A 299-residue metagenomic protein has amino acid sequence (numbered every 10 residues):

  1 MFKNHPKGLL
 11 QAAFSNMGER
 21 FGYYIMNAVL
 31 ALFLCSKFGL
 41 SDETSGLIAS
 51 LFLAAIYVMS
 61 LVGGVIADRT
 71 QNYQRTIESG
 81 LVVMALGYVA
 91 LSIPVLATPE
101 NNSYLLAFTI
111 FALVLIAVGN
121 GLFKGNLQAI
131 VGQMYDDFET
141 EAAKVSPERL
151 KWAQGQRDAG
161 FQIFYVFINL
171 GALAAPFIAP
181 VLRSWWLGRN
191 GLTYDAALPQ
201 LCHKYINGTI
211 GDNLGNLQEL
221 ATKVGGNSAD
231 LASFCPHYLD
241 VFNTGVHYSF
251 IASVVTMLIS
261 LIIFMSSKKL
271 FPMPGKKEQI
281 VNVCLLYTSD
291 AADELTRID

Functional and structural regions predicted by a protein language model:
A28-T44: Short amphipathic helix-loop junctions that connect adjacent transmembrane helices in Major Facilitator Superfamily/SLC
S50-V65: Central cavity-lining transmembrane alpha-helices of secondary-active solute carriers, predominantly the Major
R69-L81: Cytoplasmic membrane-interface "Motif A"-like loop-to-helix N-cap segments of 12-TM Major Facilitator Superfamily
V82-N101: C-terminal ends and interior cores of transmembrane alpha-helices in multi-pass membrane transporters/permeases
L105-F123: Hydrophobic core of transmembrane alpha-helices in multi-pass small-molecule transporters, especially MFS/SLC-type
A159-P176: Glycine-rich segments within core transmembrane alpha-helices of 12-TM secondary carriers
H247-I263: Symmetry-related core transmembrane helices of the 12-TM Major Facilitator Superfamily/SLC fold
Y287-A292: Conserved small/polar residues in nucleotide/adenosyl-binding loops
